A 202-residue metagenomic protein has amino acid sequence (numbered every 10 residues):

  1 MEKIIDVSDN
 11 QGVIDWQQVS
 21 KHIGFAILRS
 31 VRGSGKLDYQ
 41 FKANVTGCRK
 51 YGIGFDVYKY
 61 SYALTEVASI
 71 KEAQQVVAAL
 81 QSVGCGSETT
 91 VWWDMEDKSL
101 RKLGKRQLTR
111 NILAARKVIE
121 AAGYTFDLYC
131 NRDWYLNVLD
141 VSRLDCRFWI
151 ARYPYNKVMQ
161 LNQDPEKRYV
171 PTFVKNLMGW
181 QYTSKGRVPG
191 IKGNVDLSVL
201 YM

Functional and structural regions predicted by a protein language model:
M1-G123: Substrate-binding cleft of extracellular glycoside hydrolase catalytic domains
M1-Q11, Q17, R143-M202: Functionally critical loop-and-helix segments that line ligand-binding/catalytic clefts of soluble enzyme domains
I27, D56-Y58, D127-Y129, W149 (+1 more regions): Structural detector of well-ordered beta-strand residues that form the stable sheet scaffold of enzyme domains
F41, I70, V141-S142, Y201: Charge-rich, low-complexity amphipathic helices in intrinsically disordered tails/linkers adjacent to domains
A63, W134, R187: Positions that flank functional sites
E88-K167: Catalytic domains of cell-wall/extracellular-matrix polysaccharide-remodeling enzymes, centered on de-N-acetylation
